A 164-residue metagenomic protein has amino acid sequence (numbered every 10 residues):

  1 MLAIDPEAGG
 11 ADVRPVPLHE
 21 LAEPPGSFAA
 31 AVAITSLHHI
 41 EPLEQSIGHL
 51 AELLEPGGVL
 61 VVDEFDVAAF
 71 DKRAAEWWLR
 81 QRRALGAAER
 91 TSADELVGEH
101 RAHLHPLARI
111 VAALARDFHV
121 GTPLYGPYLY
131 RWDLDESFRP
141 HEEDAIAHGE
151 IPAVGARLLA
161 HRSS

Functional and structural regions predicted by a protein language model:
M1-L21: Class I SAM-dependent methyltransferase SAM/SAH-binding core
A29: Conserved acidic residues
V32: A conserved beta-strand element that flanks and buttresses the S-adenosyl-L-methionine
S36: Hydrophobic adenine-recognition pocket in adenosine-nucleotide-binding enzymes
E44-V59: A short glycine-rich, Lys/Arg-flanked "PGG" loop and its adjoining helix->strand segment in the class I
V59-A88: Conserved class I S-adenosyl-L-methionine
H100-Y125: Short alpha-helix
A112, T122-S164: A C-terminal cap/extension of S-adenosyl-L-methionine-dependent methyltransferases that defines the acceptor-substrate
